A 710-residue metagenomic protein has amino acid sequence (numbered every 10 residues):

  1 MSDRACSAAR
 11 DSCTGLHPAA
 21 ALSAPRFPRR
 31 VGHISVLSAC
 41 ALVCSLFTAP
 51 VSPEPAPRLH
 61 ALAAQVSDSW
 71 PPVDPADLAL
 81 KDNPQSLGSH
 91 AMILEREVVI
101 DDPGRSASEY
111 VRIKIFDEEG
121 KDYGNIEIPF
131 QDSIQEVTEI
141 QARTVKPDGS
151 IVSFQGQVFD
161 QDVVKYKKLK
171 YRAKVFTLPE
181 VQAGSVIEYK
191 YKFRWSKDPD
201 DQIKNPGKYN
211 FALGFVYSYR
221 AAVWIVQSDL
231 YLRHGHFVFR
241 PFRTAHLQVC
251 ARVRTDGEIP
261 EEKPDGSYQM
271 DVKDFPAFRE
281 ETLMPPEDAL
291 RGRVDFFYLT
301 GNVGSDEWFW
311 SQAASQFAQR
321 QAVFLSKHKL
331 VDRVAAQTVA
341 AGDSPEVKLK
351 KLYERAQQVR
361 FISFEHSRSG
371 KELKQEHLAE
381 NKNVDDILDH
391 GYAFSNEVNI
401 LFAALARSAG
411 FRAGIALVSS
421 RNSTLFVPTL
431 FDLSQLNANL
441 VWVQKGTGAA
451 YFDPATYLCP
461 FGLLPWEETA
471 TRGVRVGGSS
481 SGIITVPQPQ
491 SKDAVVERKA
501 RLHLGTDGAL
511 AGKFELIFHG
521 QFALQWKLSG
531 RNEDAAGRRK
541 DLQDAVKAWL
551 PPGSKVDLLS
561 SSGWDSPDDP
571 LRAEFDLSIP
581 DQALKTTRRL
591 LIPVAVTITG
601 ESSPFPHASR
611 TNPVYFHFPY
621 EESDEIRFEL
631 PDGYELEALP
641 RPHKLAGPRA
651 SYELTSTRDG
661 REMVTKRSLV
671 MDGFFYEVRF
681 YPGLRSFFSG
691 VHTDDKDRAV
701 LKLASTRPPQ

Functional and structural regions predicted by a protein language model:
R26-V31, S38: Compositionally biased, low-complexity intrinsically disordered regions
S35-A49: Bacterial N-terminal signal peptides
A56-Q710: A sensor for short, sequence-defined functional sites
